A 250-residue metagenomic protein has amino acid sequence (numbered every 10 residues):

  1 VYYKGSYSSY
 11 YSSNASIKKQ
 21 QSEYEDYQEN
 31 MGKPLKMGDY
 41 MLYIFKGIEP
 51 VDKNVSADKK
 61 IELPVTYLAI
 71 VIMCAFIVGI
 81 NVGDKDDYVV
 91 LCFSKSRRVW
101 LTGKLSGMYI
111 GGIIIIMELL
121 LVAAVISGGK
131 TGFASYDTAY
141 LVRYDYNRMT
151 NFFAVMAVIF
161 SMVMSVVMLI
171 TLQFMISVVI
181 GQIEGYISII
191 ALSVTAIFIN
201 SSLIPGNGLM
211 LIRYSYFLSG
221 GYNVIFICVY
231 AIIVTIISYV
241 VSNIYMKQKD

Functional and structural regions predicted by a protein language model:
Y2-Q28, G32-N81, L101-Q182, Y216-A231: Secretory targeting signals
Y3-K4, A231-D250: Junction motif at the cytosolic side of a transmembrane helix
C74-F93, R97: Transmembrane helix boundary and interhelical loop/hinge segments in multi-pass membrane proteins
I115, L119, A123, S127 (+3 more regions): Structural signal for membrane-spanning alpha-helices in multi-pass inner-membrane proteins, emphasizing helix cores
G129-A139, I190-G208: Juxtamembrane non-transmembrane "cap" segments at the membrane-aqueous interface of multi-pass membrane proteins
T171-M175, V194, Y239: Alpha-helical transmembrane segments of multipass membrane proteins
G181-I197, V234, S238: Central hydrophobic cores of alpha-helical transmembrane segments in multi-pass integral membrane proteins
Y186, S202-F226: Extracellular/periplasmic helix-loop-helix junctions in multi-pass membrane proteins
